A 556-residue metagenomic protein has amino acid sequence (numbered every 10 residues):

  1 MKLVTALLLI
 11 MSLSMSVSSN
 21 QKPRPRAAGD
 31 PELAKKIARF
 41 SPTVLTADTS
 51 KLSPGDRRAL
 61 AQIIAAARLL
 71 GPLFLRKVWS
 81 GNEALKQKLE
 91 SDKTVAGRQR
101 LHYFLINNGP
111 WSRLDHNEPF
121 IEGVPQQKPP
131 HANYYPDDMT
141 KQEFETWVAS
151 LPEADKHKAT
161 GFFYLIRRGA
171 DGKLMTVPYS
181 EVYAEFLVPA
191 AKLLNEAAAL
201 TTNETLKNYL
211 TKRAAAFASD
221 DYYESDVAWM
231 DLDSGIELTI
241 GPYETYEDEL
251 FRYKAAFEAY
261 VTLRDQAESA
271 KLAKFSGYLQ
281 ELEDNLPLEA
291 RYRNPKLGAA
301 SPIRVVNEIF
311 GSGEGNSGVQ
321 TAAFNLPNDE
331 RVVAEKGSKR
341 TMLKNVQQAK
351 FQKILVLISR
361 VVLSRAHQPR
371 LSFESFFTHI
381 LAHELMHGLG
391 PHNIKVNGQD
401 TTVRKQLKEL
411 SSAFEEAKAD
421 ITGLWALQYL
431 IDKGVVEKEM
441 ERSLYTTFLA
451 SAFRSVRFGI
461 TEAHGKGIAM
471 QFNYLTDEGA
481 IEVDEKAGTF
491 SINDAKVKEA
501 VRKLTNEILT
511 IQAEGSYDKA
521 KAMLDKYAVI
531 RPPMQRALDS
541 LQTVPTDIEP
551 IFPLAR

Functional and structural regions predicted by a protein language model:
T5-S14: Bacterial N-terminal signal peptides
M15-P23: Signal peptide processing junction and immediate N-terminal pro/mature segment of secreted/exported proteins
K22-H116: N-terminal mature-domain "stem" immediately C-terminal to a signal peptide or N-terminal signal-anchor/transmembrane
D30-Q62, A66, A154-A452, V456 (+1 more regions): Fold-level signature of zinc-dependent metallopeptidase catalytic domains
K77, A197-T201, G515: Secondary-structure edge/capping motif, primarily at the C-terminal ends of alpha-helices and the immediately following
S80-A199, L206-T211, F217: Mature extracellular/secreted ectodomains of secretory-pathway proteins
L424-A522: Long, well-structured alpha-helical subdomains associated with metal-dependent extracellular/ecto-lumenal hydrolases
V501, T505-R556: Extended, compositionally biased alpha-helical segments that mediate assembly or anchoring
